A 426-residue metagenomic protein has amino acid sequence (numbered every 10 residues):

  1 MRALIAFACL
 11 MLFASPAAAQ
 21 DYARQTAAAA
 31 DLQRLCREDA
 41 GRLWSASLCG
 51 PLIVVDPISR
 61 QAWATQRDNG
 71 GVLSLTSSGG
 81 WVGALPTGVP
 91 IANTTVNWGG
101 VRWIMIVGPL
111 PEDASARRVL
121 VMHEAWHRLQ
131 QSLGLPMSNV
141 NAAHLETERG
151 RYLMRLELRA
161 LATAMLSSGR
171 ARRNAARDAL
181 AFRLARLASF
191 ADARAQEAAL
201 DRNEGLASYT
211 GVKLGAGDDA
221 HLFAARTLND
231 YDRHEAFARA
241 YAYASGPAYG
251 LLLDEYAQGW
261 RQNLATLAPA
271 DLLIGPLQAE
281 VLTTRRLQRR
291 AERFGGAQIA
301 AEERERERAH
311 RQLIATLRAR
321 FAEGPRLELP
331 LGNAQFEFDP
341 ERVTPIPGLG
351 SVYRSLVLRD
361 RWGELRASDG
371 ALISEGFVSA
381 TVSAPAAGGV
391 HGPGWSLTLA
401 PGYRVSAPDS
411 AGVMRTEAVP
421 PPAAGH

Functional and structural regions predicted by a protein language model:
M1-L4: Positively charged n-region of N-terminal signal peptides that target proteins for export
A14-P16: N-terminal signal peptide c-region/cleavage motif recognized by signal peptidases
Q20-S77, W103: N-terminal mature-domain "stem" immediately C-terminal to a signal peptide or N-terminal signal-anchor/transmembrane
G79-S115: Active-site scaffold of zinc-dependent metalloenzymes
V119-Q131: Active-site recognition of the HExxH zinc-binding catalytic motif
S132-A193, E197-F223: Post-HExxH zinc-binding segment in Zn-dependent metallohydrolases
F190-H221, L228-R289: Active-site-proximal alpha-helical
Q262-H426: Non-catalytic terminal regions of proteins
